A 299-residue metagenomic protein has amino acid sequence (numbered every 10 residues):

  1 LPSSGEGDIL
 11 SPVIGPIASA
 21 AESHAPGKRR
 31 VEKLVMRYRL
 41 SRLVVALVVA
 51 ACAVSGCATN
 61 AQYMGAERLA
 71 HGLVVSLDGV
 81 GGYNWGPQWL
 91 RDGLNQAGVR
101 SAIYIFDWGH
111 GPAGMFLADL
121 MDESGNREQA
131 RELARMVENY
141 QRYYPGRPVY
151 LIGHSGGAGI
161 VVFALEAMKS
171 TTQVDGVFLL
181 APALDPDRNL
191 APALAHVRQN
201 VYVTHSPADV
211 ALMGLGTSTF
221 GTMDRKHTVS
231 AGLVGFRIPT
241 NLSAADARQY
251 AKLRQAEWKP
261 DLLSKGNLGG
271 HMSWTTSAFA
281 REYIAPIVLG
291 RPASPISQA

Functional and structural regions predicted by a protein language model:
K33-V44: Bacterial N-terminal signal peptides that target proteins for export
V54-G56: C-terminal motif of bacterial Sec signal peptides marking the signal peptidase cleavage site
A58, V80, N84-V234: Serine-dependent carboxylesterase/thioesterase catalytic core of lipase-like alpha/beta-hydrolase/SGNH enzymes
T59-Y63: Bacterial lipoprotein signal-peptidase II cleavage site
G72-D78: Short beta-strand element of the alpha/beta-hydrolase
L212-A299: C-terminal catalytic-base region of ester-bond hydrolases, centering on the histidine of the charge-relay
